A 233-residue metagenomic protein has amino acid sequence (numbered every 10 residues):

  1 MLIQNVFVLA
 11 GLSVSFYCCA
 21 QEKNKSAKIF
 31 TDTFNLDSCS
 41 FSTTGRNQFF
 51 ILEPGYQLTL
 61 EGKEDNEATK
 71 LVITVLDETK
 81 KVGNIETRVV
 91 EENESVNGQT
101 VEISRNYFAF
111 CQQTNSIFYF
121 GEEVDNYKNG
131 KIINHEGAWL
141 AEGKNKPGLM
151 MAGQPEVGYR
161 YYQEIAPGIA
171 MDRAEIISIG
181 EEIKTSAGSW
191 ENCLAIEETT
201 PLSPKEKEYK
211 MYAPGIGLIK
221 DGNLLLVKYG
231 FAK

Functional and structural regions predicted by a protein language model:
M1-F7: Bacterial N-terminal signal peptides that target proteins for export
L12-S13: Short, linear, compositionally biased motifs with a strong N-terminal bias
F16-C18: C-terminal motif of bacterial Sec signal peptides marking the signal peptidase cleavage site
E22-K233: Conserved functional acidic sites
